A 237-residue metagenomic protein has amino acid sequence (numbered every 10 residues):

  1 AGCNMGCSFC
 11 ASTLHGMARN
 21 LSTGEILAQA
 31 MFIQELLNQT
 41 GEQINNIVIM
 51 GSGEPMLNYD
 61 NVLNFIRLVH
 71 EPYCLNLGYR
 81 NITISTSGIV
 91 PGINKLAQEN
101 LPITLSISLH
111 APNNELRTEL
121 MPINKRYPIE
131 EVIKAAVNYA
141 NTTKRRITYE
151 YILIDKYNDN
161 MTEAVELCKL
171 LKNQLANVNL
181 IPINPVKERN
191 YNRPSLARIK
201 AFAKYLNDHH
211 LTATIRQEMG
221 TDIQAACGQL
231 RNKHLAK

Functional and structural regions predicted by a protein language model:
A1-E25: Canonical Radical SAM [4Fe-4S] cluster-binding loop centered on the CxxxCxxC motif and its immediate flanking residues
N4, I89-P91, N113-N114, G220-Q224: Alpha-helix N-cap/helix-start and coil->helix boundary motif
C7, M56-N58, P91-I93, A225 (+1 more regions): Basic, gly/Ser/Thr/Pro-rich low-complexity segments located predominantly at protein N termini
F32-H209: Conserved AdoMet/S-adenosylmethionine-binding subsite of the radical SAM
G78, T214-I215: Short, hydrophobic secondary-structure boundary micro-motifs
L180, I215-Q217: A structural preference for short, hydrophobic beta-strand core positions in alpha/beta folds
E218-K237: Radical SAM enzyme core and accessory elements
